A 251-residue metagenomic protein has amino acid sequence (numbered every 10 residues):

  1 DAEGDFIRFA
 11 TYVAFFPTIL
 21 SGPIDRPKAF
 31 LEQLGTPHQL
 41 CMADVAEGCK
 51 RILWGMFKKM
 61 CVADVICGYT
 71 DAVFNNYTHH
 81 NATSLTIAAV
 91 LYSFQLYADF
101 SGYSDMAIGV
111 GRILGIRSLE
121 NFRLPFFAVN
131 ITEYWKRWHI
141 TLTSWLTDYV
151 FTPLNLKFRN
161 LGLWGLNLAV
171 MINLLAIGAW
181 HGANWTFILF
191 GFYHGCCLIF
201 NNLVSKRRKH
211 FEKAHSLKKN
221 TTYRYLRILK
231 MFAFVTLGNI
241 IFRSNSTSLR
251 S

Functional and structural regions predicted by a protein language model:
D1-S251: Membrane-embedded transmembrane alpha-helical bundles that form the catalytic cores of multi-pass lipid-modifying
